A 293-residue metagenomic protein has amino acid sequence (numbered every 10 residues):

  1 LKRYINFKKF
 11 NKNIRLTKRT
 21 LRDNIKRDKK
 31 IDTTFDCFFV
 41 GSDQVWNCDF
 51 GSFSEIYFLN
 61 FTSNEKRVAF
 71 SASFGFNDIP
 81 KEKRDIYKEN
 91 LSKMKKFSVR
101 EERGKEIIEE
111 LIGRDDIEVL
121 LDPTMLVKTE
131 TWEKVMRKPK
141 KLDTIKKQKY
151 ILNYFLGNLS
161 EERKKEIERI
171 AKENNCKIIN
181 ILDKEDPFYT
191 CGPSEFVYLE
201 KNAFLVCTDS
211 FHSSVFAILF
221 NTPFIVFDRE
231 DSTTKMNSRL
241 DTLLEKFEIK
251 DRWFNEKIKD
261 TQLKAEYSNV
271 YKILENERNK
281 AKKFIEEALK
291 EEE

Functional and structural regions predicted by a protein language model:
L1-E293: Active-site anion-handling motifs in enzyme catalytic cores
